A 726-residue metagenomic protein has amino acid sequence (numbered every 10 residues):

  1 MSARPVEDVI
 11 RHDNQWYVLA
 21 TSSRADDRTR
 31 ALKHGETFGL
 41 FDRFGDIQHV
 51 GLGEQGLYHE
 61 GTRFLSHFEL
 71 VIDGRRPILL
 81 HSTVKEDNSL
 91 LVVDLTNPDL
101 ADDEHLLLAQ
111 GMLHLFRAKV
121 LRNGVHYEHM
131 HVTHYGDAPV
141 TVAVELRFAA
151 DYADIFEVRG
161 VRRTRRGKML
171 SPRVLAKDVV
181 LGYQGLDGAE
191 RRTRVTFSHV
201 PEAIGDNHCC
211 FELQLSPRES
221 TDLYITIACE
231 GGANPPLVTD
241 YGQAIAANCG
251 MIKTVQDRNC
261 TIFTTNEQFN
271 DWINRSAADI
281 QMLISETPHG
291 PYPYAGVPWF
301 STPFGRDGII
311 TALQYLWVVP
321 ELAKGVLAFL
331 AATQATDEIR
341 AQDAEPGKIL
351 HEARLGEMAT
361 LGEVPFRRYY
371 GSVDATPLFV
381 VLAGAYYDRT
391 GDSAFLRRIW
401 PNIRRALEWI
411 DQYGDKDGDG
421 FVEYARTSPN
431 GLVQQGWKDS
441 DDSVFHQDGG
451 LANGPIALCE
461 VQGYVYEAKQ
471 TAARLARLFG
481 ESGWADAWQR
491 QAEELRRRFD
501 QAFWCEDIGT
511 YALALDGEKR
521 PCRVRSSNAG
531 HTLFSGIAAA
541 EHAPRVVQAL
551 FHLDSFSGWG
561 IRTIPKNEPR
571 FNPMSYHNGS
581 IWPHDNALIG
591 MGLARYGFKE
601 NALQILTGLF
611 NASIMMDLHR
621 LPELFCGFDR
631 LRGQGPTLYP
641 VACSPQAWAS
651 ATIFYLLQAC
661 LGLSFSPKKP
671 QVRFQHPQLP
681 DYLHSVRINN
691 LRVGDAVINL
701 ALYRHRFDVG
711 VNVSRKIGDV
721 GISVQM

Functional and structural regions predicted by a protein language model:
M1-M282, E286-P291, V297-T302, R306-D307 (+9 more regions): Terminal accessory carbohydrate-recognition/targeting modules of carbohydrate-active enzymes
D27, E36, S66, I309-L313 (+5 more regions): Positions in alpha-helical segments
V92-P98, L107, C260-P303, A328-Y370 (+9 more regions): Extended glycan-interaction surfaces of carbohydrate-active proteins
L170, L181, A383, V465 (+3 more regions): The core hydrophobic/aromatic register in alpha-helical repeat solenoids, strongest for pentatricopeptide repeats
F197, L237-N248, D271-R275, V319-T333 (+7 more regions): Extended, well-ordered alpha-helical scaffold segments
L215-P217, S301-V433, L458-Q462, Y466 (+5 more regions): Aromatic-rich carbohydrate-recognition surfaces in CAZymes
L223-Y224, A278, P377-V381, G463 (+1 more regions): Generic structural signal for well-ordered, non-membrane alpha-helices
I280, I284-P288, A312, Q334 (+3 more regions): Structural motif corresponding to the C-terminal cap of alpha-helices
